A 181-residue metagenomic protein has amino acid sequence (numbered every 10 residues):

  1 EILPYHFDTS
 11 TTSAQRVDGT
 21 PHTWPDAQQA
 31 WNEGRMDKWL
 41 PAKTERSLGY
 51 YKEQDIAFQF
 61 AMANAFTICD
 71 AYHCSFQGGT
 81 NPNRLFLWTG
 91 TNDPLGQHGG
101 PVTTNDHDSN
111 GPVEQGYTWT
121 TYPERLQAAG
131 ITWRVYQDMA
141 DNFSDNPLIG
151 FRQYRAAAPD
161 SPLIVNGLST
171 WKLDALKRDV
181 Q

Functional and structural regions predicted by a protein language model:
E1-Q181: N-terminal pro-sequences and low-complexity stem/linker regions of secreted or lumenal proteins
